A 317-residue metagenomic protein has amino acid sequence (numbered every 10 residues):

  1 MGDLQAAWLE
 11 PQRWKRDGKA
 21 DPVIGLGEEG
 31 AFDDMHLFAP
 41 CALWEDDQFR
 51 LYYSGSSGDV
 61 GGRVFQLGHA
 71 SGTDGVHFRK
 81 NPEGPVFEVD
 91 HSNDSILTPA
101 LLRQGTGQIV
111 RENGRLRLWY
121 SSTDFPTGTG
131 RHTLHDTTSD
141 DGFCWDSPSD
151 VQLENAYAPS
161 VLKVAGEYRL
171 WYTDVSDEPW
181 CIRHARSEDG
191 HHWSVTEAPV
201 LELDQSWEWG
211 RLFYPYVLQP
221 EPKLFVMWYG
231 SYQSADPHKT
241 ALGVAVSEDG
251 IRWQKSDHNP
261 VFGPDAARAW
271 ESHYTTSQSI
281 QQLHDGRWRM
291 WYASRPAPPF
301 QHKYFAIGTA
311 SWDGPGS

Functional and structural regions predicted by a protein language model:
M1-T98, L102-Y157, L162-G210, L218-H273 (+1 more regions): Beta-rich carbohydrate-recognition and catalytic domains
Y214: Active-site/pore-lining binding-face segments in mid-to-C-terminal subdomains
S279: Conserved active-site neighborhood of enzyme catalytic/cofactor-binding cores
